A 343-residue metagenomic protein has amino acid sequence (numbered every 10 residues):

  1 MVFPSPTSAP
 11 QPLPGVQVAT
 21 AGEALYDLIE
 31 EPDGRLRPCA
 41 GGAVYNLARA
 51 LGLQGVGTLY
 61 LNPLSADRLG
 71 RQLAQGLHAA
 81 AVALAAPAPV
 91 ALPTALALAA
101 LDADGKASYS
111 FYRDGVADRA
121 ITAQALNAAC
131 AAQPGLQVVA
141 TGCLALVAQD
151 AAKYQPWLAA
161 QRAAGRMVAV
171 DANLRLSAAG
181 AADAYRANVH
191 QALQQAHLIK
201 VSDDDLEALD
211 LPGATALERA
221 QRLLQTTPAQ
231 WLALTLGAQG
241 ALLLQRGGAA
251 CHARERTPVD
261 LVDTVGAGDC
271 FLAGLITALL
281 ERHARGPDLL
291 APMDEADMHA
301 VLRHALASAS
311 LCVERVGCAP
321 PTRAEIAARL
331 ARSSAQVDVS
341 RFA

Functional and structural regions predicted by a protein language model:
M1-A83, S340-A343: Glycine-rich phosphate/adenosyl-contacting loop at the front of the ribokinase-like
V2-Q17, A160, G213-A343: Conserved phosphate-binding/catalytic region of the ribokinase-like
G22-A24, A43, L144, A172 (+1 more regions): Active-site metal-binding loops of divalent metal-dependent hydrolases
L28, G57-C143, L330-A343: Conserved N-terminal subdomain of the carbohydrate kinase-like
L51, S202, G268: Short, conserved phosphate/pyrophosphate- and ester-handling motifs at nucleotide-, phospho-/glycolipid
G57-T58, L84, R166-V168, L232: Hydrophobic anchor at the start of a short beta-strand that flanks the dinucleotide cofactor-binding loop
A129-A132, Q191-A192, Q225: Structural alpha-helical scaffold elements that stabilize or flank donor/cofactor-binding regions in carbohydrate
V138, C143-R222, A229-Q230, Q239-G240: Conserved beta-alpha-beta core of the PfkB/ribokinase-like small-molecule kinase fold
